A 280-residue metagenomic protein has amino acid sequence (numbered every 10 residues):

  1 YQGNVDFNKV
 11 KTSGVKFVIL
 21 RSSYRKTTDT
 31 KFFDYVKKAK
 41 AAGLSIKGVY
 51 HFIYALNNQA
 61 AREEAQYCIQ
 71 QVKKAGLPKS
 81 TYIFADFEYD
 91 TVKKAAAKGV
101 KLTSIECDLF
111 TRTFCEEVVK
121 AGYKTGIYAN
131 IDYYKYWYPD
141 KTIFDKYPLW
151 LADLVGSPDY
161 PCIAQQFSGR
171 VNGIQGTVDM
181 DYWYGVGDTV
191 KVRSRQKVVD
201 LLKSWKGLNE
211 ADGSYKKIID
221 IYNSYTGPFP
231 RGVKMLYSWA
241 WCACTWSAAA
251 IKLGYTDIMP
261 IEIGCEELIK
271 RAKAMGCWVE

Functional and structural regions predicted by a protein language model:
Y1-A121: Substrate-binding cleft of extracellular glycoside hydrolase catalytic domains
Q2, D140-R193: Functionally critical loop-and-helix segments that line ligand-binding/catalytic clefts of soluble enzyme domains
K11-S13, A41-G43, G76-K79, K120 (+4 more regions): Extracellular/periplasmic catalytic domains that process cell-envelope and extracellular macromolecules
I46-K47, K124-G126, L149: Hydrophobic anchor at the start of a short beta-strand that flanks the dinucleotide cofactor-binding loop
I69-A85, Y89-T91, Y138-I163: Structural recognition of alpha->loop->beta junctions
V118-Y136: Aromatic-lined carbohydrate-recognition surfaces of secreted/lumenal glycan-active proteins
K191-Y255: N-terminal capping segments
T256-E280: ...with weaker cross-activation on analogous glycine-rich loops/strands in unrelated enzymes
